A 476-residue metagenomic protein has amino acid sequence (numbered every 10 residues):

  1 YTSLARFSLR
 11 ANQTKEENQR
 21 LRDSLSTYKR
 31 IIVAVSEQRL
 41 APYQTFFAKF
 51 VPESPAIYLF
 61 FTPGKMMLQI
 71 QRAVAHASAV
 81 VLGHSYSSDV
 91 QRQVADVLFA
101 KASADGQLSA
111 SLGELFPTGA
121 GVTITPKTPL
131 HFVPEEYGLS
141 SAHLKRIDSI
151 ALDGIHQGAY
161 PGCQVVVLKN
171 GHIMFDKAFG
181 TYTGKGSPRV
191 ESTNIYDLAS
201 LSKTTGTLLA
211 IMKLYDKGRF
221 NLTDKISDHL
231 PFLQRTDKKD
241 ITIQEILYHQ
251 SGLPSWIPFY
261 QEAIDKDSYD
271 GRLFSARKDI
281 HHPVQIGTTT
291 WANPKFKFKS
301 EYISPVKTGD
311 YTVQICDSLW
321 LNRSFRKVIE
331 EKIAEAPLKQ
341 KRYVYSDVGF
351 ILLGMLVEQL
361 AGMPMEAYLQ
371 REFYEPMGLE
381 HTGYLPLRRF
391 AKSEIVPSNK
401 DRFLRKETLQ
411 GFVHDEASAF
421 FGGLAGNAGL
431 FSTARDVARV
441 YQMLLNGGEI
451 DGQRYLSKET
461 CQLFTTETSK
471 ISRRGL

Functional and structural regions predicted by a protein language model:
Y1-G138: C-terminal non-catalytic regions of proteins with extracellular/luminal or membrane-system context
E37-L40, P63-M67, Y86-D89, T204 (+5 more regions): Solvent-exposed loop/turn segments at secondary-structure junctions within structured extracellular/periplasmic domains
V81-S85, V133-L139, I195-D197, P231-Q234 (+4 more regions): Second-shell loop/turn segments in exported
S85-R92, G138-K145, P161, S200-T205 (+9 more regions): Soluble non-cytosolic domains of exported or imported proteins
E136-L198, R219-N221, K327-E335, T408 (+1 more regions): Short, conserved catalytic-motif segment at the N-terminal edge
Q157-Q164, G186-H249, A336-G349, A425-A428: Short active-site loop at a secondary-structure junction that contains or immediately precedes the catalytic residue(s)
K177, D224, M363: Short beta-to-alpha loop/turn elements within the nucleotide-binding domains of ABC transporters
K239-L476: Short, surface-exposed loop or secondary-structure junction motifs that flank catalytic or metal-binding residues
